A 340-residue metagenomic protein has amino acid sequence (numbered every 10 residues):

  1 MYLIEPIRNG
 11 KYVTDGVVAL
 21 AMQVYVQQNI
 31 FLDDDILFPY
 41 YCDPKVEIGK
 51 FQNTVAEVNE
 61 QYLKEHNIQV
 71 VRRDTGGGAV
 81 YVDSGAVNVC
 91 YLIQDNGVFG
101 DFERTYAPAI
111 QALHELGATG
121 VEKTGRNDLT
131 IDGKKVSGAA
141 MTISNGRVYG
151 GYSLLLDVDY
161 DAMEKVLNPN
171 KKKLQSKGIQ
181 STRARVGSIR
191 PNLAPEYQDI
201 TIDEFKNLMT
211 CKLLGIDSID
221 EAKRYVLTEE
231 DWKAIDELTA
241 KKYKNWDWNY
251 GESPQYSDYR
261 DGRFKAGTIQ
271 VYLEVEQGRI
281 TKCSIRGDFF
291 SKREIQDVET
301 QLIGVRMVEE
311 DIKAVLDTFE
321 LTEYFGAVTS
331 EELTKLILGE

Functional and structural regions predicted by a protein language model:
M1-V55, M141, Q180, V186-L193 (+3 more regions): Active-site loop/lid in soluble adenylation, ligation, and acyl-transfer enzymes
Y25, L116-T119, S137, N145-W248 (+2 more regions): Long, positively charged amphipathic alpha-helical accessory segments at protein N-termini or as interdomain linkers
Y41-V46, E122-G133: Short, glycine/charge-rich beta-strand/loop segments that flank catalytic centers and engage negatively charged groups
V55-A79: Active-site cofactor/substrate anionic-group-binding motifs, chiefly glycine- and Lys/Arg-rich phosphate-binding loops
R73-N88, L129-I131, K135, A140-Y149: FAD-binding core of FAD-dependent oxidoreductases, characterized by glycine-rich FAD pyrophosphate-binding loops
G85-R126: Contiguous, small/hydrophobic- and glycine-enriched helical/loop subdomains that border and often "cap" functional
A140-M141, L154-L156, G262, I269-G287: Short beta-strand elements
K282-E294, V298-T300: A C-terminal functional module that forms or caps the active site or interfaces directly with catalytic machinery
